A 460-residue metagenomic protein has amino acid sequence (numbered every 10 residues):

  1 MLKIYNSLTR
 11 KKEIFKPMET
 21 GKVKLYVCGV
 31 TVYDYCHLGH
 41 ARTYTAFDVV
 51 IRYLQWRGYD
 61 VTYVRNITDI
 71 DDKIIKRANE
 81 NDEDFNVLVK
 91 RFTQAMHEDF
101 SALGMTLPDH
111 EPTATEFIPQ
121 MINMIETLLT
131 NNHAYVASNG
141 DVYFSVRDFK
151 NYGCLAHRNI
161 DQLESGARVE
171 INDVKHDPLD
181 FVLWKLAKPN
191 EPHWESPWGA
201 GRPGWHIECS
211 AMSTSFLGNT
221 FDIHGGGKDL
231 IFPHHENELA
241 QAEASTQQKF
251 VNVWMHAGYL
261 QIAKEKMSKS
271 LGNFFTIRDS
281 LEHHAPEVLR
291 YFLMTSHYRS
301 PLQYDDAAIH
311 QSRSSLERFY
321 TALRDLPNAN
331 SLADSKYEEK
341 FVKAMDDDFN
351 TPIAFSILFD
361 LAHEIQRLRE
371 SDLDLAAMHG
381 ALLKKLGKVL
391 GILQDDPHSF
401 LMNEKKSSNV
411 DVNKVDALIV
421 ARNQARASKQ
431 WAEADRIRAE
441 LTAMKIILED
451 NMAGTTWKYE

Functional and structural regions predicted by a protein language model:
M1-Y33, D48, P119-A329: Alpha-helical recognition segments enriched in aromatics with Gly/Pro capping that present substrate-recognition
T9-K12, M18-T106, L448, A453 (+1 more regions): N-terminal, positively charged nucleic-acid-binding surface of large information/translation enzymes
Q55, S101, L129-T130, M255 (+1 more regions): Alpha-helix C-terminal capping/helix-coil junction sites
N79-F85, D109-T115, G227: The substrate-binding groove and active-site-proximal loops of carbohydrate-active enzymes, especially glycoside
E98-N132: N-terminal, positively charged, Ser/Thr/Ala/Gly-biased leader segments that form transit/presequence-like amphipathic
K266-M267, G272-E460: Structural preference for alpha-helix termini/caps and helix-kink/transition segments
